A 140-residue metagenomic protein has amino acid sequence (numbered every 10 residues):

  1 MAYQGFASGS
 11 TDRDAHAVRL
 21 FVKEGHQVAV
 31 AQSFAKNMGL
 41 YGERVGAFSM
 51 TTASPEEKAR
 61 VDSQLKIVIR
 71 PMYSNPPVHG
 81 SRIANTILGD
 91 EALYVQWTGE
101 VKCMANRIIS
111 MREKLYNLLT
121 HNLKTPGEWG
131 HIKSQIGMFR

Functional and structural regions predicted by a protein language model:
M1-V18: Conserved PLP phosphate-binding loop immediately N-terminal to the Schiff-base lysine helix in PLP-dependent enzymes
Q4, K36-M38, G130, G137: Flexible, active-site-adjacent loop/turn segments at secondary-structure boundaries
T11, P77-S81, W129: Alpha-helix N-cap/helix-initiation sites
T11-R13, Q27-A31, K66-I67, L119-L123: Short amphipathic alpha-helical surface micro-motifs
D14-V18, D62, R112: Amphipathic alpha-helical segments in well-structured domains
L20-E24, T86, K114, L118 (+1 more regions): Alpha-helical structural signal in soluble globular domains
K23-V101, A105: Conserved core segment of the aminotransferase class I/II
Q96-R140: Conserved PLP-binding catalytic core of the aspartate aminotransferase-like
